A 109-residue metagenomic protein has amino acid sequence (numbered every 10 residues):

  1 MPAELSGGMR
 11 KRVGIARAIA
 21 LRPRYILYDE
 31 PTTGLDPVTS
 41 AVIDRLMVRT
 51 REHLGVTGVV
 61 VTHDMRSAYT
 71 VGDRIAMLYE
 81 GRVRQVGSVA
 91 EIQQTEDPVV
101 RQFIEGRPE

Functional and structural regions predicted by a protein language model:
M1-L5, M9: Conserved ABC ATPase signature
A20-R24: A short, proline-enriched helix->beta-strand linker immediately N-terminal to the Walker B motif in ABC-type P-loop
I26-D29: Catalytic Walker B motif of ABC-type/P-loop ATPase nucleotide-binding domains
A41-L54: Helical segment within the ABC ATPase nucleotide-binding domain
E80-G81: Conserved ABC ATPase "signature" C-loop
V86-G87: ABC ATPase "signature
A90-E109: C-terminal boundary and immediately downstream tail of ABC-type ATPase nucleotide-binding domains
